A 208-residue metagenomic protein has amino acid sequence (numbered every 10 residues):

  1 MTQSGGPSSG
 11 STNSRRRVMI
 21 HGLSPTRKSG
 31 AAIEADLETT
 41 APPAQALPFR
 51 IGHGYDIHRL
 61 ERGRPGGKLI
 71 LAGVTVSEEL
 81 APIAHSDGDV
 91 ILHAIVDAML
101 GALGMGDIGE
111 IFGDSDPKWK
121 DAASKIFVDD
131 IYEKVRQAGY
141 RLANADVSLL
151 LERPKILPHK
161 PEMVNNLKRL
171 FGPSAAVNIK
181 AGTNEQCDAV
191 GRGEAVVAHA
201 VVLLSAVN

Functional and structural regions predicted by a protein language model:
M1-G6, S14-A35: N-terminal chloroplast transit peptides
H21, I57, L71-A72, E78 (+6 more regions): N-terminal, polar/charged subdomain of small-to-medium soluble alpha/beta proteins
G30, D36-N166, F171: RNase III-family endoribonuclease catalytic core
N144, P154-L157, N165, R169-G191 (+1 more regions): C-terminal binding/interaction regions
